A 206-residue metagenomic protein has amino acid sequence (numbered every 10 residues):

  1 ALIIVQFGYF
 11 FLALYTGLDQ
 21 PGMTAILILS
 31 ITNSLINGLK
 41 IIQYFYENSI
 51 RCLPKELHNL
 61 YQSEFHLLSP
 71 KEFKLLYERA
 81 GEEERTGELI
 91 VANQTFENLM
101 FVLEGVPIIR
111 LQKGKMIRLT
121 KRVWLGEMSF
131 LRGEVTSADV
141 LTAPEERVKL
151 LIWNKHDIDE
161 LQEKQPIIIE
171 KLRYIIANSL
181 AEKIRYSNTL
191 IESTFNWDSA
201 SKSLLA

Functional and structural regions predicted by a protein language model:
A1-I4, A92: Short, amphipathic, aromatic/basic-enriched membrane-interface segments that mark the entry/exit of transmembrane
I3-Q6, T24: An all-alpha helical bundle fold corresponding to the catalytic cores of small-GTPase guanine nucleotide exchange
F7-Y15: Hydrophobic, membrane-inserted alpha-helices
Y15-E56: Transmembrane alpha-helices and immediately adjacent membrane-cytoplasm interface residues in multi-pass integral
L53-L60, L204: Cytosolic juxtamembrane regulatory segments of membrane proteins
L57-Q112, I117-E127: Regulatory nucleotide-sensing modules
E72, M116-I176: Cyclic-nucleotide recognition modules
Y174-A206: Polybasic "coupling" helices that flank or enter modular domains
